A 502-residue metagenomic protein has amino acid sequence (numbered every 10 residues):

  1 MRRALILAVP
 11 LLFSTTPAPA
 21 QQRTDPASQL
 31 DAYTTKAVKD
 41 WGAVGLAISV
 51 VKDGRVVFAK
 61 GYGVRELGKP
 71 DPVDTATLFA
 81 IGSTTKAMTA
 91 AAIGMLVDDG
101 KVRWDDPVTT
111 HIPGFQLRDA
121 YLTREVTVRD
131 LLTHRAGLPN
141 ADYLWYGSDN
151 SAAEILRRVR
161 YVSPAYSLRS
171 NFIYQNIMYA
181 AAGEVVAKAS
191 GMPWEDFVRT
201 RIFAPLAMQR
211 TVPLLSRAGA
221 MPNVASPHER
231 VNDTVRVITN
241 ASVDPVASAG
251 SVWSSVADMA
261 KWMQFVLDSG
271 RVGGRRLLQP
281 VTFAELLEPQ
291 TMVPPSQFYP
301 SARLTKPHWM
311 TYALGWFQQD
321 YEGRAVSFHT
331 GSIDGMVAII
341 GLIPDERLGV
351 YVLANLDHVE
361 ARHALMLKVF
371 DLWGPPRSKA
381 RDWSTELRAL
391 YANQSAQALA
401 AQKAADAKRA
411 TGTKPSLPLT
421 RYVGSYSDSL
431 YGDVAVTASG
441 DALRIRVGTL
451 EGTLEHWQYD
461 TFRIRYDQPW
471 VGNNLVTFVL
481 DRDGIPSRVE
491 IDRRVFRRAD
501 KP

Functional and structural regions predicted by a protein language model:
A4-S14: Bacterial N-terminal signal peptides
T16-A20: Sec/Tat signal peptide C-region and signal peptidase I cleavage site
Q21-A59, Y143-Y146, A187-T200, A204 (+2 more regions): Catalytic loop of the DD-peptidase/beta-lactamase superfamily, centered on the K-T-G motif and neighboring
R23-I81, K101-D105, T110-H111, L117-A120 (+4 more regions): Short, conserved catalytic-motif segment at the N-terminal edge
Q29, G45, P72, A80-T84 (+6 more regions): Active-site helix/loop module of the DD-peptidase/beta-lactamase fold, centered on the serine-lysine SxxK catalytic
S83-T84, I173-N176: Catalytic nucleophile serine of serine hydrolases, specifically the conserved "nucleophile elbow" pentapeptide
T89: Active/ligand-binding-proximal structured segments within catalytic/core domains that scaffold catalytic residues
T127, I177-M178: Mid-domain, small-residue-enriched loop/turn segments at the edges of structured enzyme/sensor domains
